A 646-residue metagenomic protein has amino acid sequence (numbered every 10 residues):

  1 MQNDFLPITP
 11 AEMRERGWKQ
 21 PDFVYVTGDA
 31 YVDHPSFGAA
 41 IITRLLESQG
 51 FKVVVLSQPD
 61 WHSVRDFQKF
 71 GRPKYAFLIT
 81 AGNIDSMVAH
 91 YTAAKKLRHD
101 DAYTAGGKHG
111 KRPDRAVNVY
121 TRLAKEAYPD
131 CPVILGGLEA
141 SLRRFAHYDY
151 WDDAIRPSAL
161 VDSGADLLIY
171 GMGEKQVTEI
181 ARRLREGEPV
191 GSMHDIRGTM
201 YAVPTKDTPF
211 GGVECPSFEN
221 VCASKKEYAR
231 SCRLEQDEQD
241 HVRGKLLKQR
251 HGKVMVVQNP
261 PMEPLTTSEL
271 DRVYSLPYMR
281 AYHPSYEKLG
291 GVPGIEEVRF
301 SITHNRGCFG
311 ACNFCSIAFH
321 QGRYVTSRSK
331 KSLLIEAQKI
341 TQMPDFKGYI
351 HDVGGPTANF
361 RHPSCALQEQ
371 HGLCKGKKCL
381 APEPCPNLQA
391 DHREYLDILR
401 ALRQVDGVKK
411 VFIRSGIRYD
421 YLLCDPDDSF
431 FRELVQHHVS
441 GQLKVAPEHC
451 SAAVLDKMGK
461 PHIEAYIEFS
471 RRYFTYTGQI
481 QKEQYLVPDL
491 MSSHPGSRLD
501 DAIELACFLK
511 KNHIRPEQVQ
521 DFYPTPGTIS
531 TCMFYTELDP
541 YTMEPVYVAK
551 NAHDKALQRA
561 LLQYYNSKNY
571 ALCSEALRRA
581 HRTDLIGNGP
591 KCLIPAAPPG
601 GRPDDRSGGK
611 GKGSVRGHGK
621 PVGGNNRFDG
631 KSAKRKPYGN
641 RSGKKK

Functional and structural regions predicted by a protein language model:
Q2-Q20, A30, K226-S301: N-terminal [4Fe-4S]-dependent radical SAM core
E15, F23-T27, Q68-K69, I196-T199 (+7 more regions): Flexible, glycine-rich loop/tail regions that form catalytic "lids" or insertion modules at the edges of active sites
Y25, L56, D60-W61, K339-V487 (+1 more regions): Conserved SAM/AdoMet-binding glycine-rich loop
V26-Y31, L289-S316, T341, Y349: N-terminal pre-triad scaffold of radical SAM enzymes
G38, S57-H251, Q258-N259: Glycine-rich beta-alpha loop elements in corrinoid/cobalamin-binding modules across cobalamin-dependent enzymes
H62, G191-Q239, K253, M262-L265 (+7 more regions): Terminal amphipathic helices with adjacent charged low-complexity linkers/tails
D85-A94, L142-R144, E174-E179, P204-P209 (+7 more regions): Flexible glycine/acidic-rich beta-alpha junction loops that bind and position SAM and/or redox cofactors in anaerobic
D166, V273, C308, C312 (+4 more regions): Conserved, mostly hydrophobic/aromatic
